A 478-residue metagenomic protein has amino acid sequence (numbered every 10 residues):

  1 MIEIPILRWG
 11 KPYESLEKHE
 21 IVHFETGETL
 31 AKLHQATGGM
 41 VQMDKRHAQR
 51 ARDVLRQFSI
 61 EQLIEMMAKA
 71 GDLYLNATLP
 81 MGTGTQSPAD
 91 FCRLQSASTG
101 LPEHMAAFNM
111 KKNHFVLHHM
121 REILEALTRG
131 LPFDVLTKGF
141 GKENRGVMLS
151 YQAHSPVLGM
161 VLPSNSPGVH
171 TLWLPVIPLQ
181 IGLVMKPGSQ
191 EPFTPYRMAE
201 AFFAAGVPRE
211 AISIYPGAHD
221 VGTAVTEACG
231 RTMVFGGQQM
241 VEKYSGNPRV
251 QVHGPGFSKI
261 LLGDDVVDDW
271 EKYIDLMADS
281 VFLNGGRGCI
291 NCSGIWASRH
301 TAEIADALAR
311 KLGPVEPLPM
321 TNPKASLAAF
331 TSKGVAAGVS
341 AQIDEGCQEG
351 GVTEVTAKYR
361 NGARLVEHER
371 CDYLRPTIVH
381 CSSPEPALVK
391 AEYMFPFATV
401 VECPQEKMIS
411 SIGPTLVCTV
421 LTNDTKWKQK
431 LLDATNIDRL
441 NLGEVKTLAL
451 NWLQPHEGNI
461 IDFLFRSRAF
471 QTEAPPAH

Functional and structural regions predicted by a protein language model:
M1-V147: N-terminal Rossmann-like NAD(P)+-binding subdomain of aldehyde/semialdehyde dehydrogenases
H23-A36, I60-L75, V207, A228 (+3 more regions): Conserved C-terminal structural/oligomerization subdomain of aldehyde/semialdehyde dehydrogenase
G27, L63, Q180, I212 (+5 more regions): Residue-level signal for inorganic ion chemistry
N76, A201-A204, C229-R231, G237-S383: ALDH superfamily catalytic-core signature
R129-D279, L442: Rossmann-like NAD(P) dinucleotide-binding subdomain of oxidoreductase/dehydrogenase enzymes
G182, V352, V417: Residue-level detector of anion-binding/catalytic polar loops
S213-P216, G254, P319-A329, T422-N423 (+2 more regions): A generic structural motif
P216-T226, A329-G338, W452: Short, conserved secondary-structure transition motifs
